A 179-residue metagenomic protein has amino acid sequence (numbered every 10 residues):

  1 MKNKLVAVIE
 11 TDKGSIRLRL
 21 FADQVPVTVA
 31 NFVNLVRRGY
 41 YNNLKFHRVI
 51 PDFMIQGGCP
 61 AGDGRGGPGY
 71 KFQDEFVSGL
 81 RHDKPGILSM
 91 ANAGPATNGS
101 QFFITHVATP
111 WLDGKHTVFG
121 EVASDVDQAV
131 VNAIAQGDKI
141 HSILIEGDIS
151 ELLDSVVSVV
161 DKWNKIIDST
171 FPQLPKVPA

Functional and structural regions predicted by a protein language model:
M1-A179: Cyclophilin-like peptidyl-prolyl cis-trans isomerases
